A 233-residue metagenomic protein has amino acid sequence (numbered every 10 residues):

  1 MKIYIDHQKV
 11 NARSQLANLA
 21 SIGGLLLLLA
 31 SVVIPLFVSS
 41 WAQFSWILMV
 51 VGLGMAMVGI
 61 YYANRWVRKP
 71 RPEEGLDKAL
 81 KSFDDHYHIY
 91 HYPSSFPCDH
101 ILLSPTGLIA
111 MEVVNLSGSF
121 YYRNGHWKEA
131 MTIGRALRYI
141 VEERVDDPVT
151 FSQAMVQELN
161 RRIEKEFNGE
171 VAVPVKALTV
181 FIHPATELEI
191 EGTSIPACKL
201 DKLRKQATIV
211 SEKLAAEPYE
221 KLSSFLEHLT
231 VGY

Functional and structural regions predicted by a protein language model:
M1-C98, L103-I109, V114-N124, E129-Y233: Surface-exposed interaction regions that form or flank ligand-binding interfaces
